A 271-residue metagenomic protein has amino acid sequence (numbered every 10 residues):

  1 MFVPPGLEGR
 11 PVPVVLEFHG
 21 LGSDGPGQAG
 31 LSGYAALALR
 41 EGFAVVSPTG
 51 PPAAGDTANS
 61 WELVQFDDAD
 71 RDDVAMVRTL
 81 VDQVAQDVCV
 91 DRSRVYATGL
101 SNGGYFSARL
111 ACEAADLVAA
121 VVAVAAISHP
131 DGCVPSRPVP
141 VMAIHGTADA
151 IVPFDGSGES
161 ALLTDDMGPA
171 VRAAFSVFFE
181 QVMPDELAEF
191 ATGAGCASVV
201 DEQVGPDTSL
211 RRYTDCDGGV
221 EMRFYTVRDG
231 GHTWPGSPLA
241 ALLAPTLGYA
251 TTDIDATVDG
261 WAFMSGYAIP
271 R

Functional and structural regions predicted by a protein language model:
M1-V14, R40, A69, T98-V122 (+7 more regions): A domain-start/cap signature at the N-terminus of enzymes
V3-Y96, E113, D155, G236-T246: Serine-hydrolase catalytic machinery in alpha/beta-hydrolase-like enzymes
G6-L7, L21-S23, G50-A54, A148-A150 (+3 more regions): Acidic glycine-/aspartate-rich tracts in secreted/extracellular proteins
H19-G22, A85, L100, A111-C112 (+5 more regions): Cell-envelope and extracellular/periplasmic
G30-G33, A85-D87, R92-P140, A150: Primarily recognizes the serine-hydrolase "nucleophile elbow" in alpha/beta-hydrolase and SGNH/GDSL folds
Q65-R71, M167-Q181, T246-D253: A short acidic, glycine-rich active-site loop that binds or catalyzes chemistry on phosphate/adenosine moieties
A119-T208, R212-G218: The feature captures the conserved acid-bearing segment of alpha/beta-hydrolase catalytic domains
I144, F178-V182, F190-R271: C-terminal catalytic histidine-bearing segment of alpha/beta-hydrolase fold enzymes
